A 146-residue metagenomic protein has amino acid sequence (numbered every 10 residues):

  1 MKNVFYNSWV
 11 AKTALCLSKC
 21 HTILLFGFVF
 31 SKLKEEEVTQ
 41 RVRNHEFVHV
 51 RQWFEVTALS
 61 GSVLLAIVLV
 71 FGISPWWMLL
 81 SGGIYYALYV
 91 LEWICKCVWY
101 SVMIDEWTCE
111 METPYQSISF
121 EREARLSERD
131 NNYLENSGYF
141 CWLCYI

Functional and structural regions predicted by a protein language model:
M1-N3, C20, G27, V56 (+1 more regions): Nuclease and nuclease-like effector domains acting on nucleic acids or nucleotide cofactors
K2-Y6, A11-L17, V70-I146: Metalloprotease/metallohydrolase-associated module, dominated by Zn2+-dependent proteases
A11, E36-E37, T57-A58: Short, solvent-exposed loop/turn segments at secondary-structure junctions
K19-N44, F54: Short pre-active-site segment immediately N-terminal to the catalytic Zn-binding motif
V38, E55, S74-M78: Membrane-helix interface segments
F47-V63: Catalytic Zn2+-binding segment of zinc metalloproteases
L59-I73: Functional transmembrane or membrane-interface alpha-helices that line membrane-embedded catalytic, ligand-binding
